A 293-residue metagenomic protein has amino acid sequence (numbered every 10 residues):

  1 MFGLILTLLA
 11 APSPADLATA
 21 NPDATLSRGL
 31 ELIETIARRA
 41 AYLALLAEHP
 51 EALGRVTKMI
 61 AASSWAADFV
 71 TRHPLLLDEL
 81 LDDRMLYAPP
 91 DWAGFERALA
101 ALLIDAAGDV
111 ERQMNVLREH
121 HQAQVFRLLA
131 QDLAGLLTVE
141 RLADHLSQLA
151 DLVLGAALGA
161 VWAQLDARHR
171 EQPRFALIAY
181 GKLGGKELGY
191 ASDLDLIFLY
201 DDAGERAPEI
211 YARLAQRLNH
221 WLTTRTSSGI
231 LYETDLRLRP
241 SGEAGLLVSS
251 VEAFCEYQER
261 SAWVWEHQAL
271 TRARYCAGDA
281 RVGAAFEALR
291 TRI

Functional and structural regions predicted by a protein language model:
M1-I293: A nucleotide- and high-energy phosphate-metabolite-utilizing enzyme signature
